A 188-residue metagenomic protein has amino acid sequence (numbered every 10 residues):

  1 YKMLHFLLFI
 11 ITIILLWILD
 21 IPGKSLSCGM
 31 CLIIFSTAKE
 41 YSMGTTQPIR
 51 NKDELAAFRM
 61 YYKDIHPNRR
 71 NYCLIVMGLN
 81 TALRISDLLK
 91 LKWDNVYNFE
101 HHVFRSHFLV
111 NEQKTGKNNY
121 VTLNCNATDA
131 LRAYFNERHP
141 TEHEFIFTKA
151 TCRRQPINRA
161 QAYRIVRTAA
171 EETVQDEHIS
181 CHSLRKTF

Functional and structural regions predicted by a protein language model:
Y1-I10: Extreme N-terminal basic, low-complexity initiation segments that serve as generic localization/processing leaders
L26, M30-A38, K90-N118, T122-A127: Conserved tyrosine-mediated DNA breakage-rejoining catalytic core shared by Y-recombinases
T37, Y41-A56, G116-N124, P140-E142: DNA breakage-rejoining catalytic core of tyrosine-based enzymes
Q47, Q113-R132, E144-R167: C-terminal catalytic core of Y-nucleophile DNA break-rejoin enzymes
K52-T81, I85: Basic, Lys/Arg- and aromatic-enriched nucleic-acid-binding interface segment
M60-P67, R164-T187: Short, basic (Lys/Arg/His-rich) helix/loop patches that form interaction surfaces in the mid-to-C-terminal regions
N80, T187-F188: C-terminal catalytic core of tyrosine-transesterase DNA break-rejoin enzymes
